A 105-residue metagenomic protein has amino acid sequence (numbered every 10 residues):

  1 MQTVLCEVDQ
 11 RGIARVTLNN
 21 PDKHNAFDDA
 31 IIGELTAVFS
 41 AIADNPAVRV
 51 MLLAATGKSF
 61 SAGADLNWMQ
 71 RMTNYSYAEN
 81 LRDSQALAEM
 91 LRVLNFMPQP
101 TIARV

Functional and structural regions predicted by a protein language model:
M1-T56, A78: Conserved CoA-thioester-binding segment of acyl-CoA-metabolizing enzymes
A14, A62, A103-R104: Small-residue (primarily alanine) positions within well-ordered alpha-helices, especially packing/interaction faces
F27-D28, A64, T73, P98 (+1 more regions): Short, flexible helix/strand-to-coil boundary loops that buttress conserved ligand/catalytic motifs in alpha/beta
D44-A47, N74, R92, Q99: Generic structural signal for secondary-structure transition and capping sites
A55-V93: Glycine- (often His-adjacent) and acidic-residue-rich active-site loop that binds/positions the CoA thioester
A88-V105: Glycine-rich beta-to-alpha active-site loop
